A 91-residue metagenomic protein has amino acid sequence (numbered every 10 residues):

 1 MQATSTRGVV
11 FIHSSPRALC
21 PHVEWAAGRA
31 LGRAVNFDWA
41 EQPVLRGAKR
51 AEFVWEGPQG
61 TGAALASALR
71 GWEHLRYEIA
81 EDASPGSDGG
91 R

Functional and structural regions predicted by a protein language model:
Q2-S15, A51: Short glycine-/aliphatic-rich beta-strand segments at the starts of folded cytosolic domains
H13, P21-L69: N-terminal interaction modules that seed assembly of large macromolecular complexes
A18: Charged, alpha-helix-enriched surfaces in structured cytosolic catalytic cores of large nucleotide-utilizing machines
E56-R91: Charged interaction segments
